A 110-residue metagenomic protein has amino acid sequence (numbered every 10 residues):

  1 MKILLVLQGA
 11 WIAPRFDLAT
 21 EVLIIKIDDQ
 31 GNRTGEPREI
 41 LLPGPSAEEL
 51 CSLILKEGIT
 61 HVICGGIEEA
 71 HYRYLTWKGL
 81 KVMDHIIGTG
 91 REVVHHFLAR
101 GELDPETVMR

Functional and structural regions predicted by a protein language model:
M1-E49, L53-E57, W77, M83-R110: Non-catalytic interface/targeting segments
T60: Short acidic/polar active-site loop segments enriched in Thr and Asp
I63-C64: Conserved SAM-binding loop
I67-Y72: Short, glycine/polar-rich helix-capping loops at beta-to-alpha or helix-loop-helix junctions that flank or form
